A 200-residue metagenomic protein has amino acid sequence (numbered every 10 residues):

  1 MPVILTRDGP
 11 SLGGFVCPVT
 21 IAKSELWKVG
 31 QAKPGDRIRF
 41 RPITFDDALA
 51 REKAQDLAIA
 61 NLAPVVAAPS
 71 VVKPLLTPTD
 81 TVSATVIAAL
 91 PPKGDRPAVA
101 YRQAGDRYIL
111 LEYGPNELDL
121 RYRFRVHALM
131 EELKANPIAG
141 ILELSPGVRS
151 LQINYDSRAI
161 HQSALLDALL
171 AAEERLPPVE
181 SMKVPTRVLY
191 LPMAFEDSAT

Functional and structural regions predicted by a protein language model:
M1-T200: Conserved "landmark" site that anchors the functional core of diverse proteins
